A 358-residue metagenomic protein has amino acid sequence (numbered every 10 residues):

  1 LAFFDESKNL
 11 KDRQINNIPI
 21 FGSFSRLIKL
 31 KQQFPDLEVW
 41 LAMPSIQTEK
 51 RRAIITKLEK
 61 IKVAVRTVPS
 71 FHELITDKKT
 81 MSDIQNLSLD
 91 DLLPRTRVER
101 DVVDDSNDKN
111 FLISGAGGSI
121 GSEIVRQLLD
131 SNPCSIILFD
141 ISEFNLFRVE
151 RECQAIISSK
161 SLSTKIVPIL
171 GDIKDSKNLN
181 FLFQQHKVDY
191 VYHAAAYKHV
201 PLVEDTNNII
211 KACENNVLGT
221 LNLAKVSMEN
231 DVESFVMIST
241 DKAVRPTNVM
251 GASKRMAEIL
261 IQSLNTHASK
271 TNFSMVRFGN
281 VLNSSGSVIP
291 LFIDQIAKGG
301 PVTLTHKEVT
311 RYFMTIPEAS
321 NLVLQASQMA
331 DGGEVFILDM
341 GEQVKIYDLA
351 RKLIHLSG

Functional and structural regions predicted by a protein language model:
L1-A64, I141-R148, V167, G171: A solvent-exposed beta-alpha-beta segment
F24, R51-N110, M228: Flexible, Lys/Arg-rich cytosolic regulatory linkers and terminal tails that connect or flank
R52-R66, S135-S142, Q184-Q185, Y190 (+1 more regions): NAD(P)-cofactor binding segment of oxidoreductase domains
T76, H193, Y197-E258, S263-L264: Conserved Rossmann-fold NAD(P)-dependent oxidoreductase catalytic core, especially the SDR/UDP-sugar
F111-S131: N-terminal Rossmann NAD(P)H-binding glycine-rich loop of SDR-like oxidoreductase domains
V167-Y190: Conserved Rossmann-fold cofactor-binding substructure of NAD(P)-dependent oxidoreductases
D231-S234, L260-T310, E334-I337: Conserved beta-loop-beta element that borders a ligand/cofactor-binding pocket
M329-G358: Mid/C-terminal beta-alpha module of Rossmann-like enzyme folds, strongest in SDR-family dehydrogenases/epimerases
